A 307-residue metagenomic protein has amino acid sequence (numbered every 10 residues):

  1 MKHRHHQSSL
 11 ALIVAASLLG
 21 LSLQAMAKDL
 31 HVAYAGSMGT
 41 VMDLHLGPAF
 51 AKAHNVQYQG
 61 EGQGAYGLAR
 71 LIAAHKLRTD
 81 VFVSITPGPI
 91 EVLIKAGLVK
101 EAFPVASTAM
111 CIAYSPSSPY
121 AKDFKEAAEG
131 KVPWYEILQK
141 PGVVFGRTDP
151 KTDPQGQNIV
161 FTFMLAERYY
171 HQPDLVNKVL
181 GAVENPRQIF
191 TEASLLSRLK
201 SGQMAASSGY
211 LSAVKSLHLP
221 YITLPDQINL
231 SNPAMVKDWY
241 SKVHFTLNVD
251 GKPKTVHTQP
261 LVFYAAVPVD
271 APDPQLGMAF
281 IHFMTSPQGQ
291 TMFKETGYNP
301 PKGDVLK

Functional and structural regions predicted by a protein language model:
K2-L12: Bacterial N-terminal signal peptides that target proteins for export
R4-H5, L18, S197: Compositionally biased, low-complexity segments
V14-A15, A25: Cleavable N-terminal signal peptides
A27-Y66, R70-H75, T86-P87, I94-K95 (+1 more regions): Exported/periplasmic ABC-transporter solute-binding proteins
T79-V83, I90-V92, V99-P104: Short beta-strand-centered segments that line the small-molecule binding cleft or hinge of alpha/beta clamshell
S107-T108, P260: Short, solvent-exposed loop/turn segments at the edges of secondary structure
I112: Serine endopeptidase catalytic core focused on the charge-relay Asp
